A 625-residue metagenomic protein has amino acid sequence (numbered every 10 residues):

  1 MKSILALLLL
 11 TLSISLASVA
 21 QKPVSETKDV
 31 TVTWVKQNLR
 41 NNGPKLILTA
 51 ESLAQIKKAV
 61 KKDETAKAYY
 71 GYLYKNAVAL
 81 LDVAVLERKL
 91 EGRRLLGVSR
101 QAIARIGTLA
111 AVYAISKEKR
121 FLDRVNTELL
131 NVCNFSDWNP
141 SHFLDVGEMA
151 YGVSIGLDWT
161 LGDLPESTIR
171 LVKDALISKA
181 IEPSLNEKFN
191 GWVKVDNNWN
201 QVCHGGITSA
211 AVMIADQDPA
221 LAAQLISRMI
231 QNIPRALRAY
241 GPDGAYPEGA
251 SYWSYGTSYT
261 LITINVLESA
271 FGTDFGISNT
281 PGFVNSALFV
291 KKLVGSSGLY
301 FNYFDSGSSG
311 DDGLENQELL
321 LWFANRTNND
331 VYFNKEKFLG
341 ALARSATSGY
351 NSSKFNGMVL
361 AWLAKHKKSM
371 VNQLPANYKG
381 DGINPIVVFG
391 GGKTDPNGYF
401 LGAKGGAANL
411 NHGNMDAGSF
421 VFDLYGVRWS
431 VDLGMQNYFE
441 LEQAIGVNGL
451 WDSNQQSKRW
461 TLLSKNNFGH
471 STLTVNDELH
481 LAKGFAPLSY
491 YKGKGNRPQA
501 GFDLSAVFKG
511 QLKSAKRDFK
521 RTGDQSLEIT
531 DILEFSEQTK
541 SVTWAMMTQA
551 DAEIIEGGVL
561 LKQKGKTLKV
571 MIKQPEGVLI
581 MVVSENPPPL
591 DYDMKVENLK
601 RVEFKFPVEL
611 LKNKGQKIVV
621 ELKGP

Functional and structural regions predicted by a protein language model:
M1-P23: Bacterial Sec-dependent N-terminal signal peptides
S18, A343, E440-P625: CBM-like, beta-strand-rich accessory domains located in the C-terminal region of large, secreted polysaccharide-active
S18-Q37: Sec-dependent signal peptide cleavage junction
N42, K117, G390-N397, Y425 (+4 more regions): Short strand-coil-strand connectors
K45-V60, A66-Y300, S306-G307: Aromatic-lined, polymer-binding surfaces characteristic of secreted/periplasmic polysaccharide-degrading enzymes
S52, G391-K393, G405-A407, L473 (+2 more regions): Short, flexible loop/turn elements at secondary-structure junctions
I214, Y255-W429, K492-R497, G501-D503 (+2 more regions): Carbohydrate-active enzyme catalytic cores, enriched for enzymes that act on polyanionic acidic polysaccharides
S430-L433, Y438-E442: Cytochrome P450 core scaffold surrounding the K-helix E-X-X-R motif and the conserved "meander" helix-loop region
